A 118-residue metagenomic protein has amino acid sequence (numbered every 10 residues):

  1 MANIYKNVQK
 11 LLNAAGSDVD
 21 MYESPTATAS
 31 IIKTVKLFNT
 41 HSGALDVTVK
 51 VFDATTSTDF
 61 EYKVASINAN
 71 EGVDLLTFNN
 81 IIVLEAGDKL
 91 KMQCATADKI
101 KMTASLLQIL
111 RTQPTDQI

Functional and structural regions predicted by a protein language model:
M1-S30, T34, Q93-I118: C-terminal interaction-tip segments
I31-K33, G43-L45, A86-D88: A generic structural signal for short beta-strands and their flanking turns/coil linkers
L37-S42, A95: Short solvent-exposed strand-capping/beta-turn motif centered on an Asx-Ser/Thr pair
G43, S57, D98: Surface-exposed, flexible loop/turn segments at secondary-structure boundaries
T48-F52, T103-S105: Beta-strand signatures of extracellular beta-sandwich domains
K50, L90-K91: Short conserved beta-strand and strand-loop elements enriched in small hydrophobics with frequent Asp/Gly
F52-T56, I109-R111: Short edge-strand/loop segments of extracellular domains
A54-K89: Intrinsically disordered, low-complexity Pro/Gly/Ser/Thr-rich segments with frequent PxxP/GP/PP motifs and embedded
